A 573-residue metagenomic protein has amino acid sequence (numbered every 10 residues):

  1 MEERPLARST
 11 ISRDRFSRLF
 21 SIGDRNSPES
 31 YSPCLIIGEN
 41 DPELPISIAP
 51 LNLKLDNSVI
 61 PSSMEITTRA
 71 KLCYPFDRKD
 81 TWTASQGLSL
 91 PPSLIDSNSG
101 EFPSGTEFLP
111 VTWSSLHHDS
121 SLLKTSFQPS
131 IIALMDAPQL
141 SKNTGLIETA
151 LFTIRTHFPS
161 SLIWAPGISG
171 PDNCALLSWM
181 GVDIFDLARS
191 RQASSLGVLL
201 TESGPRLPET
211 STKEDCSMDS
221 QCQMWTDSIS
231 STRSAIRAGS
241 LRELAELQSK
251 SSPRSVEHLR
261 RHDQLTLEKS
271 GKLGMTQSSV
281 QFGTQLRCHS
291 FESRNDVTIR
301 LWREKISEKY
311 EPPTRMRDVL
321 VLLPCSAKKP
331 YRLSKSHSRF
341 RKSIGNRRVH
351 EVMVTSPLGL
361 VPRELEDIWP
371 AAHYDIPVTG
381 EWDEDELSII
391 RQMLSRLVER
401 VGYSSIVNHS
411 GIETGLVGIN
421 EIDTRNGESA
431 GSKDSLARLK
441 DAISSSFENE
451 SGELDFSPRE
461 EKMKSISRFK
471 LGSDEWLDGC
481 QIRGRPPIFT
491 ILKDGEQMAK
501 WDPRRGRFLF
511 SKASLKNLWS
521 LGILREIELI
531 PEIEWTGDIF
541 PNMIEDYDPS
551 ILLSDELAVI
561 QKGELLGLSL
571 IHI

Functional and structural regions predicted by a protein language model:
M1-T106, G283-T314, S326-A327, Y331-G345 (+1 more regions): Non-catalytic, usually N-terminal nucleic-acid engagement modules in DNA/RNA processing proteins
E2-G23, S30-E39, T212-S336, R483-I488 (+3 more regions): C-terminal extensions of enzymes
D41-L44, K54-I60, K79, I95 (+7 more regions): Short acidic, S/G/P-rich loop/turn micro-motifs used as interaction or catalytic elements
L88, P92-C216: Glycine-rich phosphate/ribose-binding loops and adjacent secondary-structure elements that form binding surfaces
L267-V401, S410-G411, N426-E453: Positively charged, amphipathic N-terminal segments that serve as targeting/anchoring signals
S445-L521: Anionic-ligand-binding alpha/beta catalytic cores of soluble enzymes and soluble regulatory domains that recognize
R525-L568: A conserved acidic, glycine/proline-rich C-terminal tail/linker
I571-I573: Conserved small/polar residues in nucleotide/adenosyl-binding loops
